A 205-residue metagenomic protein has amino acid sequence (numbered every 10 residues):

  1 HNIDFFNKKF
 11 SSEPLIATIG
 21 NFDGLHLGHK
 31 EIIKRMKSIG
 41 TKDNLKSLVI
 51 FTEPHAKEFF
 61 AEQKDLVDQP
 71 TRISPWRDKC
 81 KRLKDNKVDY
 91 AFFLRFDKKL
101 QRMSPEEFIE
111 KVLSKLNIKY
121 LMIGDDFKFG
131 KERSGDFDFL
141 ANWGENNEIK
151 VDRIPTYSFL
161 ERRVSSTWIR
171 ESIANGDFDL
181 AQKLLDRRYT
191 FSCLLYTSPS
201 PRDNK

Functional and structural regions predicted by a protein language model:
H1-F6: Short acidic-hydrophobic, aromatic-tinged amphipathic segments that line or gate anion-handling sites
N7-P75: N-terminal catalytic cores of NTP/NDP-binding nucleotidyl/phosphoryl-transfer enzymes
D43-L45, V88, I149, R187: Short glycine/serine/threonine/alanine-rich loop segments
K46-A61, D65-E110, K115: Active-site-proximal cofactor/substrate-binding loop regions of enzyme domains
L94, G124, N204: Conserved residues at the C-terminal ends of beta-strands
R102-L195: Classical nucleotidyltransferase
Y196-K205: Single conserved hydrophobic/aromatic residue that forms the stacking wall/gate of nucleotide- or nucleobase-binding
